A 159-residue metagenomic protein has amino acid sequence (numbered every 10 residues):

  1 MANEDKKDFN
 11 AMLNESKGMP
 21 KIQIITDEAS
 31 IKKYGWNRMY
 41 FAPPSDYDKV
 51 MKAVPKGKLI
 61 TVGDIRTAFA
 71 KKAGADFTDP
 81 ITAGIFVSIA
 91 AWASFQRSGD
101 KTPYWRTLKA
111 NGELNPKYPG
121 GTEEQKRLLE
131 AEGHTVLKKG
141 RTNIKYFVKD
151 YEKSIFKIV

Functional and structural regions predicted by a protein language model:
A2-V159: Nucleic acid-binding interface residues in structured DNA/RNA-binding domains, emphasizing the DNA-engaging scaffolds
